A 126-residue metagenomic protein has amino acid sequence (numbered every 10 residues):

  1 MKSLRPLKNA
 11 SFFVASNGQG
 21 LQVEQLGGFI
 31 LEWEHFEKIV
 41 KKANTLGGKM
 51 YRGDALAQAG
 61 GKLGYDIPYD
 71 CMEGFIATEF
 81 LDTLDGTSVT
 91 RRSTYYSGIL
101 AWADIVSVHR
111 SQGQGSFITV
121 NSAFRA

Functional and structural regions predicted by a protein language model:
M1-K62: Long, low-complexity, charged/polar intrinsically disordered regions in eukaryotic proteins
S16-G20, F80, I118-T119: Charged, low-complexity intrinsically disordered segments and flexible loops
F36-N44, E73, A77-L81, S97: Generic detector of well-ordered alpha-helical segments enriched in charged/polar residues, highlighting helical
G64-P68, T78, W102, F117-T119: Intrinsically disordered, low-complexity, compositionally biased regions/tails
D66-R91: Short helix-coil junctions and helix-kink-helix linkers
R92-Y96: Non-catalytic DNA-binding core/recognition domains of DNA-processing enzymes
S97, A101-Q114: A short, conserved structural fragment
S111-A126: Short, cationic-aromatic polyanion-contact patches
